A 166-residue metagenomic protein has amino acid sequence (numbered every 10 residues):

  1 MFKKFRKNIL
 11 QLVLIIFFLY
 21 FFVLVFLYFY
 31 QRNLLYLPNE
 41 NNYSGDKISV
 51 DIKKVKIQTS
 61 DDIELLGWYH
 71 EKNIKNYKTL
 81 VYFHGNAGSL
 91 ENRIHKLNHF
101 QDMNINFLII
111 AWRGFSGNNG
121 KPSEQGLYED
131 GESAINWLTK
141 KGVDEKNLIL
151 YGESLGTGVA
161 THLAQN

Functional and structural regions predicted by a protein language model:
M1-R6: N-terminal Lys/Arg-rich, disordered targeting/topogenic segments
L12-Q58: An N-terminal hydrophobic leader/cap segment in hydrolases
S60-W137, K141, K146, T157-G158 (+1 more regions): Membrane-embedded segments
